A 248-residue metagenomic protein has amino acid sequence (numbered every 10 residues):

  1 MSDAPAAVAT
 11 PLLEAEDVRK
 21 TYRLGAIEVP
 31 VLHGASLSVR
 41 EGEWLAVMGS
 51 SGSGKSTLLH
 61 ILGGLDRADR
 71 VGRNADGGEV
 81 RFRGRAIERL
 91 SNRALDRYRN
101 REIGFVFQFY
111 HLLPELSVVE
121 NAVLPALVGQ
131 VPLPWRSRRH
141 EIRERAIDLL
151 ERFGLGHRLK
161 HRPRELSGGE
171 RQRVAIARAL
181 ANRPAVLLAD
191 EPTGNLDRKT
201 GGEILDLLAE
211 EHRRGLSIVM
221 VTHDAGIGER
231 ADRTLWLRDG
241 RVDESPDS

Functional and structural regions predicted by a protein language model:
A26-V29, I87-G104, R139-H140, R213: ABC ATPase NBD coupling module
G63: Helix-to-loop junction immediately C-terminal to a conserved catalytic motif
V71-A86: Conserved ABC transporter NBD signature motif
L116-G129: Short coil-to-helix segment of the ABC ATPase nucleotide-binding domain corresponding to the Q-loop/switch region
R162-L166, E170-Q172: Conserved ABC ATPase signature
R183: Conserved catalytic motifs of ABC-family nucleotide-binding domains
L187-D190: Catalytic Walker B motif of ABC-type/P-loop ATPase nucleotide-binding domains
